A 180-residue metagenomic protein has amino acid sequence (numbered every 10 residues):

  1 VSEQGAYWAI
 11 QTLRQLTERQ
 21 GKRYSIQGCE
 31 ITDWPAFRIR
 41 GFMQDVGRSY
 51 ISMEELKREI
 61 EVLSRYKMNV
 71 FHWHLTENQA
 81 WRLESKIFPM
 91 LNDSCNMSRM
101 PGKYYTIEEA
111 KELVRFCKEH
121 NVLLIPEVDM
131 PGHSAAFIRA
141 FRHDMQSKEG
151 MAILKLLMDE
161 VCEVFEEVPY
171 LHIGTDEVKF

Functional and structural regions predicted by a protein language model:
V1-H172, K179: Feature activates predominantly on carbohydrate-active enzymes
